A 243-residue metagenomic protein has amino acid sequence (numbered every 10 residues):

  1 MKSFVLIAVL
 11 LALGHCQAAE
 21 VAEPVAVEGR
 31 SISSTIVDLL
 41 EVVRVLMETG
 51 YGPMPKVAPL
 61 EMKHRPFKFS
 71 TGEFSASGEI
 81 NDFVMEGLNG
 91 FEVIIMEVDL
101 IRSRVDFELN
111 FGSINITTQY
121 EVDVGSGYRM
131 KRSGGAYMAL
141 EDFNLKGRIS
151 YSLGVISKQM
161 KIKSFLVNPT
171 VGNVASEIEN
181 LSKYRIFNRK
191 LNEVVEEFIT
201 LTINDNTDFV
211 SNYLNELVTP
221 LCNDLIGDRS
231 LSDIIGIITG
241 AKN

Functional and structural regions predicted by a protein language model:
M1-Q17: Classical eukaryotic N-terminal signal peptides for Sec-dependent ER targeting/secretion, especially the positively
S3-V5, S103, G134, E193: A general structural-boundary detector
L13-I162, N168, L225-N243: Tubular lipid-binding modules of the TULIP superfamily
L153-I226: Extended amphipathic ligand-handling, pore-lining, and cofactor/metal-binding catalytic surfaces
